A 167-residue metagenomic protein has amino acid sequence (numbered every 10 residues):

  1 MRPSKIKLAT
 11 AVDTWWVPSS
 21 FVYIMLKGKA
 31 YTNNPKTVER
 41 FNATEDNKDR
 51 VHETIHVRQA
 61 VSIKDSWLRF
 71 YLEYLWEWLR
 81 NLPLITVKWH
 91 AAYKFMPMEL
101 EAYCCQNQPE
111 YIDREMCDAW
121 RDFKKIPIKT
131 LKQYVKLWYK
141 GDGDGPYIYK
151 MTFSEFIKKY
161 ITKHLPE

Functional and structural regions predicted by a protein language model:
R2-F21, L68-E167: Metalloprotease/metallohydrolase-associated module, dominated by Zn2+-dependent proteases
T10, T44-D46, E53, M96: Intrinsic disorder/low-complexity signature
Y23-R50: Short pre-active-site segment immediately N-terminal to the catalytic Zn-binding motif
G28, A60, G141-G145: Residue-identity detector for glycine
Y31, T37, I55, K64-D65 (+1 more regions): Short, solvent-exposed loop/turn segments at secondary-structure junctions
T54-L72: Catalytic Zn2+-binding segment of zinc metalloproteases
